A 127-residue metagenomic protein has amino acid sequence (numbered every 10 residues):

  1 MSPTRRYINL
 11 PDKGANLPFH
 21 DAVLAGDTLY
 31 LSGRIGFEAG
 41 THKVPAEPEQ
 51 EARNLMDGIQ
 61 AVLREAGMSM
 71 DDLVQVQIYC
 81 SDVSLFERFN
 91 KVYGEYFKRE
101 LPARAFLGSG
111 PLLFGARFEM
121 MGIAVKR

Functional and structural regions predicted by a protein language model:
M1-D57, A61-V74, C80-R127: N-terminal presequence-like segments and the immediate start of the first folded domain
